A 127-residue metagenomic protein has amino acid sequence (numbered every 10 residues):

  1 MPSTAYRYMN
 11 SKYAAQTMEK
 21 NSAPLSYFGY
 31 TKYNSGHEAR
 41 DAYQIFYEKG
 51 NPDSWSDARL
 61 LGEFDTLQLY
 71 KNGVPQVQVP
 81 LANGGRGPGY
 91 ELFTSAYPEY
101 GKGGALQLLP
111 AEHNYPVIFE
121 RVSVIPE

Functional and structural regions predicted by a protein language model:
M1-E127: Catalytic toxin/effector domains delivered as secreted proteins or via bacterial secretion systems
